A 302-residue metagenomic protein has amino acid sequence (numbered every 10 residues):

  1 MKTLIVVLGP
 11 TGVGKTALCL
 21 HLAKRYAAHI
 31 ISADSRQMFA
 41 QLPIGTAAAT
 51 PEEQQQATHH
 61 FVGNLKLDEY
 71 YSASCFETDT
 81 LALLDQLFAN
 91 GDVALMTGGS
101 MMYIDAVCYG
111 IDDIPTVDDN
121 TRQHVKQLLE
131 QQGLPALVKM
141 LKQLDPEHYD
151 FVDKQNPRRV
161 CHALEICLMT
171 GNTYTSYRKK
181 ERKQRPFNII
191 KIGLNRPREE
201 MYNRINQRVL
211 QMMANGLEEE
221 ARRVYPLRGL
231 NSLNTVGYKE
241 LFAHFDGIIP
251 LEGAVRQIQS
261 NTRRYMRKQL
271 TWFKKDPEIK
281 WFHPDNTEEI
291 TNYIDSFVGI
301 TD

Functional and structural regions predicted by a protein language model:
M1-D302: Phosphate/pyrophosphate-binding catalytic cores of soluble transferases and nucleic-acid-acting enzymes
